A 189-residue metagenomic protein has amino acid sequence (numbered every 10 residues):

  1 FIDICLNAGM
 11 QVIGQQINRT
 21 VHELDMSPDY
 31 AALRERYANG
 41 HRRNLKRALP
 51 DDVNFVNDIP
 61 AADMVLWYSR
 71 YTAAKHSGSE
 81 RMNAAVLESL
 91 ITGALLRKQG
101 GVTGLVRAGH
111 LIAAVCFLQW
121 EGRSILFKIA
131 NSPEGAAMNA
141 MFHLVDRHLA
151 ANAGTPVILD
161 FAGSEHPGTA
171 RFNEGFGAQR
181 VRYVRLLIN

Functional and structural regions predicted by a protein language model:
F1-D3, F161-T169: Conserved beta-strand-loop-alpha-helix junction that forms the acyl-donor binding cleft
I2-G135, N152, G175: A conserved beta-strand-loop-helix scaffold within acyl/acetyltransferase catalytic domains
N54, I158, Q179: Residue-level detector of anion-binding/catalytic polar loops
F127, D160-A162, Y183-V184: A cross-family glycoside hydrolase active-site/sugar-binding cleft signature
G135-A150: Conserved acetyl-CoA-binding loop-helix of GNAT-fold acetyltransferases
N152-A162: Conserved GNAT acetyl-CoA-binding A-motif
R171-N189: Short hairpin/turn module used for nucleic-acid contact or packing/dimerization
